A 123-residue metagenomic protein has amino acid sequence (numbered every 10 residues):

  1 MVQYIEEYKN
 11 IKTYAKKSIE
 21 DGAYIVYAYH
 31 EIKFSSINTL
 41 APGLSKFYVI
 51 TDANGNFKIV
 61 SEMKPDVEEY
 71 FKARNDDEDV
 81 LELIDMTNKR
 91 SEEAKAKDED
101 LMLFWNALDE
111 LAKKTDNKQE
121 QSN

Functional and structural regions predicted by a protein language model:
M1-I5, A28, T87, S91-K95: Short intrinsically disordered, low-complexity coil segments enriched in acidic
V2-K46: Surface-exposed, charged secondary-structure patches
Y14, I59-E62: Generic beta-strand hydrophobic packing signal
Y29-E31, I50-N54, E62-P65: Solvent-exposed coil/turn segments that connect beta secondary-structure elements in extracytoplasmic/periplasmic
S35-T39, K58, E68: Intrinsically disordered, low-complexity acidic/polar segments
A41-I59: A short, surface-exposed beta-strand/turn
S61-N123: Low-complexity, intrinsically disordered terminal/linker segments enriched in charged and Gly/Pro repeats
